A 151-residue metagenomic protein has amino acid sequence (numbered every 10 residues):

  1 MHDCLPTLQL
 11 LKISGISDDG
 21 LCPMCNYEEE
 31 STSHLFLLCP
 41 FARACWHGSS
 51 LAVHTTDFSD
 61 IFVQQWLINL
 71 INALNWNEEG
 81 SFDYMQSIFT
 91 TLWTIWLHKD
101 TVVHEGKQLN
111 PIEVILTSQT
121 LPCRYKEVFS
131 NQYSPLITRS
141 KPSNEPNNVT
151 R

Functional and structural regions predicted by a protein language model:
M1-R151: Primary recognition of RNase H-like, Mg2+-dependent phosphodiesterase/nuclease domains
